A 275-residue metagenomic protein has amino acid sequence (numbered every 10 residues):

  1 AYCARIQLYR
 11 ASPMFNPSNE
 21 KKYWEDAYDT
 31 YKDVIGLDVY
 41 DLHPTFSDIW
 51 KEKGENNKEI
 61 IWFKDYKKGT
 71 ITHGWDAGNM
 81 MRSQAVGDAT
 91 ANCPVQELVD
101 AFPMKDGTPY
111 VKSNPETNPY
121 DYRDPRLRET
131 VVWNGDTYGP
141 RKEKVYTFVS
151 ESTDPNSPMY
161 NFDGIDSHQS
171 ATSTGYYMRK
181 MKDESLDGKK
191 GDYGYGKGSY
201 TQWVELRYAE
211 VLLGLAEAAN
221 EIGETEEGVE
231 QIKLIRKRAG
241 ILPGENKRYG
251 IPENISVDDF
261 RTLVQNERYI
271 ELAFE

Functional and structural regions predicted by a protein language model:
A1-M81, V86-C93, D106-E275: Acidic/polar-rich alpha-helix caps and helix-coil junctions
